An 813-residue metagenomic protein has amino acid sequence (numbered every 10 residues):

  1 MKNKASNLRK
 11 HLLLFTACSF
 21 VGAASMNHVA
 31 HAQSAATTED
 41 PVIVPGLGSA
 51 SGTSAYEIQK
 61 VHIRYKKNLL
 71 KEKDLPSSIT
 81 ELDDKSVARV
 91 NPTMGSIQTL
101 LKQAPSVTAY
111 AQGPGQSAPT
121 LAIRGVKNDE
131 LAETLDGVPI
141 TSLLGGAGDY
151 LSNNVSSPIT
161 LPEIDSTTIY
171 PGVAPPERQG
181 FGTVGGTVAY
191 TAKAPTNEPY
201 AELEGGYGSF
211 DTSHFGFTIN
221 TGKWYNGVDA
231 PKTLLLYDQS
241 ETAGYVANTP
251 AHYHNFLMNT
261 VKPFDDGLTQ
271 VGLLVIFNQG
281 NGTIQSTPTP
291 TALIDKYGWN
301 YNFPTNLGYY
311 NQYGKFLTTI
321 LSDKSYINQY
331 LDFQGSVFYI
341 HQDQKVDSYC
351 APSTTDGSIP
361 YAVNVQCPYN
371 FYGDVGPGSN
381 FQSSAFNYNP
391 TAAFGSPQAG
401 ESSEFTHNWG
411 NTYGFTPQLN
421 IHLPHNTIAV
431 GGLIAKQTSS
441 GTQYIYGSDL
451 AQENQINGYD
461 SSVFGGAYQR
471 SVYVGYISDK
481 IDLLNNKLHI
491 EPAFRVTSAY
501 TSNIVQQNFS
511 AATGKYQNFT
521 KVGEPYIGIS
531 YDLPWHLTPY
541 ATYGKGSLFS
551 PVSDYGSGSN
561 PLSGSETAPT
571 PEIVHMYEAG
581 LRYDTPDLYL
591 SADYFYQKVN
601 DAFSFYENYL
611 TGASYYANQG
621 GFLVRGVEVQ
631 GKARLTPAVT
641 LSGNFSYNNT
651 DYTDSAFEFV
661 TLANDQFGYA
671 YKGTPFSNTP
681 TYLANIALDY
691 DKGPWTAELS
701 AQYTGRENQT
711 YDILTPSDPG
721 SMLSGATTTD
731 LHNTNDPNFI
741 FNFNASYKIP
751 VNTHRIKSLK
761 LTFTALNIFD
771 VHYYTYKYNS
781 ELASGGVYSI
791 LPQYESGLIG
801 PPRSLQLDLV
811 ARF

Functional and structural regions predicted by a protein language model:
T16, K60, N220, D229 (+8 more regions): Conserved C-terminal beta-signal and adjacent last beta-strands/turns of outer-membrane beta-barrel proteins
P45-N197, A579: Acidic, small-polar-rich N-terminal luminal/periplasmic segments of exported/outer-membrane proteins
G52-S54, K71, R178, P195-Y200 (+10 more regions): Short loop/turn motifs that connect adjacent beta-strands in outer-membrane beta-barrel proteins
Y200-E202, Y207-E241, Y245-Q285, Y309-N328 (+2 more regions): Transmembrane beta-barrel wall of Gram-negative outer-membrane proteins
G205-D211, T221-K223, Q239-A243, F264 (+15 more regions): Transmembrane beta-strands of outer-membrane beta-barrel pores
T221, D332-F338, Q342-S348, D532 (+4 more regions): Membrane-embedded beta-barrel scaffold of Gram-negative outer-membrane proteins
L268-Q270, G314-N508, S591, S642: Face-selective signature of the C-terminal outer-membrane beta-barrel domain
H425, D482-I490, S498-A499, Y596-K598 (+2 more regions): Gram-negative outer-membrane beta-barrel transporters
